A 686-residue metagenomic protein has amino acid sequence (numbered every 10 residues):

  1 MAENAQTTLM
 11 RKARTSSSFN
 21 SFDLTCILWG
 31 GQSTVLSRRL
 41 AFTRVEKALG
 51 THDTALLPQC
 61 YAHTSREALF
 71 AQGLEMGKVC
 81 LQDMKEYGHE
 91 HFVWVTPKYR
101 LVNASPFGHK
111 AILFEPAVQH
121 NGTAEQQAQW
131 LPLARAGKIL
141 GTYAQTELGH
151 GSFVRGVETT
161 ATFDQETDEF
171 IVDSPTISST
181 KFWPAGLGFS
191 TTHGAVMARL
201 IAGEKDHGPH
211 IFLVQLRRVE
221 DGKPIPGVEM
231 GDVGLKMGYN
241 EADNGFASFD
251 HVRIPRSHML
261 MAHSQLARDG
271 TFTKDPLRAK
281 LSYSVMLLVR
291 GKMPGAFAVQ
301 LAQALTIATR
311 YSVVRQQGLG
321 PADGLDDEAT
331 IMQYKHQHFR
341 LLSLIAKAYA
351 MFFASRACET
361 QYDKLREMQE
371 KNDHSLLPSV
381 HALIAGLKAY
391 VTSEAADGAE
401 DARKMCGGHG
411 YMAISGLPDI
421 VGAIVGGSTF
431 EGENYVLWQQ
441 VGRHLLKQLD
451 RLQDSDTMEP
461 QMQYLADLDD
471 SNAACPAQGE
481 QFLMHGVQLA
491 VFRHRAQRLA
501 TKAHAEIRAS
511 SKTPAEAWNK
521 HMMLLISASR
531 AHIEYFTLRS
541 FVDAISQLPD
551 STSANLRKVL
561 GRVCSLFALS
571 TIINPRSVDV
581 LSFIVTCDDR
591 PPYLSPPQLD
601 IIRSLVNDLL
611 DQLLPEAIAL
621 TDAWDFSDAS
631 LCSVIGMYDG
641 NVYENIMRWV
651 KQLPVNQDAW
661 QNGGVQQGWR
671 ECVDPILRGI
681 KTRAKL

Functional and structural regions predicted by a protein language model:
M1-L686: Flavin-dependent oxidoreductase catalytic core characteristic of acyl-CoA dehydrogenase/oxidase-like enzymes
